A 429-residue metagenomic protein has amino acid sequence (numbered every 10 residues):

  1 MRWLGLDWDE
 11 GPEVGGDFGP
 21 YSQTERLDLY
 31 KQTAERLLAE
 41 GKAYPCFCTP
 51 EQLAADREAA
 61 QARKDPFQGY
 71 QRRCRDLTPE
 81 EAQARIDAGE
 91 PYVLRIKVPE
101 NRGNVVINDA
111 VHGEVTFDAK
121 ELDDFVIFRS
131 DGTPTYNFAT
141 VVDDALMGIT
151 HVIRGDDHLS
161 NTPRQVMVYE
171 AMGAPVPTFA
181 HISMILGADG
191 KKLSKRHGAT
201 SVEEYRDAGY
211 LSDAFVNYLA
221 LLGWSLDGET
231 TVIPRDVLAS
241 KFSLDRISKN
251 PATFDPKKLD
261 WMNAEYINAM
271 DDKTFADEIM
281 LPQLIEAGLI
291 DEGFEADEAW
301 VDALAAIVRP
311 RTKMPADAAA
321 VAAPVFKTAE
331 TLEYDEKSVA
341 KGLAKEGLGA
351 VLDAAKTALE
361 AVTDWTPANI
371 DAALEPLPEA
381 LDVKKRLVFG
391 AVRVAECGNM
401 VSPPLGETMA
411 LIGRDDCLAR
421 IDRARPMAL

Functional and structural regions predicted by a protein language model:
M1-L4, E170, L211: Glycine/small-residue-rich interface belts in oligomeric ring/scaffold proteins and their assembly partners
W3, N137-V141, V392: Hydrophobic alpha-helical segments in the ANL/AMP-binding
L4-E13, P20-Y21, E25-D28, Q32-A54 (+6 more regions): Basic, alpha-helical terminal appendages of large translation-related enzymes
Y21, V152, Y205: Second-shell loop/turn segments in exported
R26, Y30, N161, L211 (+1 more regions): Hydrophobic (often cysteine-bearing) scaffold residues that line and stabilize catalytic clefts of nucleotide/cofactor
E35, T150, P163, D213 (+2 more regions): Short alpha-helical basic/polar micro-motif
R36-A39, Y44-P45, T49-H181, L186-L193 (+2 more regions): Active-site cores that bind ATP or allylic diphosphates and position pyrophosphate for catalysis
M172-T178, I182-E333, C397-L429: Catalytic adenosine-cofactor/nucleotide-binding cores of aminoacyl-tRNA synthetases and other
